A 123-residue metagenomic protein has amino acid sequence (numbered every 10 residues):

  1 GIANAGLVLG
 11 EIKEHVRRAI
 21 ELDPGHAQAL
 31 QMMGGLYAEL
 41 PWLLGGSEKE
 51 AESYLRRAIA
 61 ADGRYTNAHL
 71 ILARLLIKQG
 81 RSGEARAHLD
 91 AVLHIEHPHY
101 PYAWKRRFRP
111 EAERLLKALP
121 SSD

Functional and structural regions predicted by a protein language model:
G1-A3, L36-G45, G80, Y100 (+1 more regions): Short coil/turn linking the two alpha-helices of tandem helical-hairpin repeats
N4-H15, L43-R57, G80-H88: Structural signature of tandem alpha-helical TPR/SEL1-like repeats, specifically the intra-repeat loop/turn
R17-E21, R56-A60, H94: Conserved structural position within tetratricopeptide repeats
K78, S82-D123: Terminal, low-structured helical/coil segments at or just beyond the last alpha-helical repeat
